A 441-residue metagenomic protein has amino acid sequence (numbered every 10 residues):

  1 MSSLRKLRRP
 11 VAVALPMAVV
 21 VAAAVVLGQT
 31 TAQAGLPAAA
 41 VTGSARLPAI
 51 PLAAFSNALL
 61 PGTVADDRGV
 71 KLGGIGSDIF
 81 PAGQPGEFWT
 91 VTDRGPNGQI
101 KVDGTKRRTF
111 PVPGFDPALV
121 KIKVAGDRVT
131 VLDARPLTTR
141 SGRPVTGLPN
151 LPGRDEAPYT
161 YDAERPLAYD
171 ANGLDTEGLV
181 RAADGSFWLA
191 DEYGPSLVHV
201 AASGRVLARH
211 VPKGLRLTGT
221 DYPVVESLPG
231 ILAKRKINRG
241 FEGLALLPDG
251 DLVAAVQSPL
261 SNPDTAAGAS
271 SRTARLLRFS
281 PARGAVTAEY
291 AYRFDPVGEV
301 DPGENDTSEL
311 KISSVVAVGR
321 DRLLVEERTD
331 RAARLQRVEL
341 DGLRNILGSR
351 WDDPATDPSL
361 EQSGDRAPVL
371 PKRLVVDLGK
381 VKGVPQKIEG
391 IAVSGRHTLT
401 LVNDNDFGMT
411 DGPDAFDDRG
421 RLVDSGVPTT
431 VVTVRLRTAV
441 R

Functional and structural regions predicted by a protein language model:
S2-A34: Secretory targeting and sorting signals
L27-R441: Sequence/structural signature of beta-propeller domains
